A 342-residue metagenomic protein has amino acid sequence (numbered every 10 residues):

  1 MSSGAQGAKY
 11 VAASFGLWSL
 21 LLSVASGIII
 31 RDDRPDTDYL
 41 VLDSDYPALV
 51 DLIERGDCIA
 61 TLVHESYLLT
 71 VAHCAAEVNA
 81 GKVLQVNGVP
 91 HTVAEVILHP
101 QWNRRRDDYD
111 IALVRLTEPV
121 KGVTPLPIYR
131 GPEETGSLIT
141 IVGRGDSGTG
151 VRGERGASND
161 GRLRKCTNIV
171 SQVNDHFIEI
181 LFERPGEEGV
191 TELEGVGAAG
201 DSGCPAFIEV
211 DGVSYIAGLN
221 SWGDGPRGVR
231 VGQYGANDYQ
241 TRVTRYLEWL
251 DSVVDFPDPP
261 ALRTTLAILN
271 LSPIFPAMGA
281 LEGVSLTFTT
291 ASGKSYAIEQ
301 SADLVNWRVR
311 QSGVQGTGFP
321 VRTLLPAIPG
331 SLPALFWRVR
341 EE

Functional and structural regions predicted by a protein language model:
S2-L69, E77-G88, E95-I97, E248-V253 (+1 more regions): Protease-domain processing segments flanking chymotrypsin-fold serine proteases, especially trypsin-like
I28-I30, D38, A48, D57-A76 (+2 more regions): C-terminal subregion of chymotrypsin/trypsin-like serine protease catalytic domains
A48, G81-K82, S137, K294-A297 (+1 more regions): Short beta-strand/loop motifs in extracellular/secreted proteins, especially within beta-sandwich accessory domains
V50-I53, N79-P90, I128, S137-G143 (+1 more regions): Short conserved beta-strand and strand-loop elements enriched in small hydrophobics with frequent Asp/Gly
H73-E77, V89, L116-G122, R144-T149 (+7 more regions): Acidic glycine-/aspartate-rich tracts in secreted/extracellular proteins
D108-I111, L116-V196, G225, V243-T244: Chymotrypsin/trypsin-fold serine protease catalytic domain
P260-E342: Short, composition-biased motifs enriched in small/polar/acidic residues
